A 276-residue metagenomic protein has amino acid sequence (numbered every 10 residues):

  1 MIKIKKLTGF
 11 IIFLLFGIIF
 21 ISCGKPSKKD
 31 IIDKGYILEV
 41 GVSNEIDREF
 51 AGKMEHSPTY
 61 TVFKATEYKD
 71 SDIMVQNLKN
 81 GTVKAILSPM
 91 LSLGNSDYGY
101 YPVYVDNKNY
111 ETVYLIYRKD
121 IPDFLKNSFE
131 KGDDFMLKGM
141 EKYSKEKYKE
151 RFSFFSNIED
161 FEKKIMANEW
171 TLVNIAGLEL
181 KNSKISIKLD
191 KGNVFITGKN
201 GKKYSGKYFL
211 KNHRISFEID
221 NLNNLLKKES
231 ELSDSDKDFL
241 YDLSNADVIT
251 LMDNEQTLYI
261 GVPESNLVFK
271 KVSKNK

Functional and structural regions predicted by a protein language model:
C23, N157-K276: Lipid interaction determinants
P26-E39, M166: Immediate post-signal peptide segment of exported/extracytoplasmic ligand-binding proteins
K34-N44, K64-A65: Short, well-ordered beta-strand elements
K64-Q76: Short helix-initiation/N-cap motifs at beta->coil->alpha
K84-G99: A ligand-binding cleft/hinge motif common to bilobed small-molecule-binding domains
N95-V113, D120: Ligand-binding "clamshell"
S128-D160: Ligand-binding clefts/hinges and TM-proximal coupling segments of bilobed small-molecule sensing domains
